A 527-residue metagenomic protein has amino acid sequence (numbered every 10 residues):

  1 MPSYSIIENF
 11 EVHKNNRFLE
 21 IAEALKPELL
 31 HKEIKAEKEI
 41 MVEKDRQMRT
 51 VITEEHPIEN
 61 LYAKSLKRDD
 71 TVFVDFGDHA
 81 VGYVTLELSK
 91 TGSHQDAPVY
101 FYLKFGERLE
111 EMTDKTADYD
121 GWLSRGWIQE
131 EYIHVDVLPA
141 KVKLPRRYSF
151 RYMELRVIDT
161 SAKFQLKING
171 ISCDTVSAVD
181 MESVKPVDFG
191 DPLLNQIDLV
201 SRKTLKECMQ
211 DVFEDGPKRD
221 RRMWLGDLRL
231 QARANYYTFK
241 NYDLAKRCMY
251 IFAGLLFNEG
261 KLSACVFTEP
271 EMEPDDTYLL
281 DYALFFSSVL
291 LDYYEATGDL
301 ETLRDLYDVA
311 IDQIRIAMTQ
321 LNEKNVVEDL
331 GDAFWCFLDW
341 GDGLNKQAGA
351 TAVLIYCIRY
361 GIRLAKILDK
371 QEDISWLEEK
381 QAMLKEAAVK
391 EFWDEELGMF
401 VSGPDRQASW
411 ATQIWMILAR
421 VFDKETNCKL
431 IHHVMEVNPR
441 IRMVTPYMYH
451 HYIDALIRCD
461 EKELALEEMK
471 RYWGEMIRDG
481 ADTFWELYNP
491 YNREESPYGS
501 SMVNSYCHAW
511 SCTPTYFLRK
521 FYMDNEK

Functional and structural regions predicted by a protein language model:
M1-D215, D243, C248, A264-T268 (+2 more regions): Extracellular/oxidizing-compartment recognition motifs
W224-F239, D243-K527: Active-site core of glycosidic bond-cleaving carbohydrate-active enzymes
